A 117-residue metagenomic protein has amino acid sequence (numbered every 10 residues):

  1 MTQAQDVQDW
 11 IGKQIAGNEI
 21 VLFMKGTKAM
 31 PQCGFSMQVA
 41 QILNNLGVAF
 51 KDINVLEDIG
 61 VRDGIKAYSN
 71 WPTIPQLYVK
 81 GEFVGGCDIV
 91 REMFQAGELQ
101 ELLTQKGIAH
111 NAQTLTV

Functional and structural regions predicted by a protein language model:
M1-V21, T114-V117: N-terminal leader/targeting and pre-domain segments
D9, R62-A67: TIR-domain catalytic/interaction hotspot
I11-A49: Local sequence-structure signature of Cys/Sec-based thiol-disulfide redox active-site neighborhoods
F23, Q76-K80: Acidic beta-strand-to-loop metal/phosphate-binding motif
Q41, H110-Q113, V117: Contiguous interface-forming segments/domains that mediate binding rather than catalysis
N44-R62: Thiol-based oxidoreductase modules, predominantly thioredoxin-like and allied folds used for disulfide exchange
A67-T73: Thiol/disulfide oxidoreductase modules built on the thioredoxin-like
V79-N111: Non-catalytic, surface beta->alpha helical segment in thiol-disulfide oxidoreductase systems
